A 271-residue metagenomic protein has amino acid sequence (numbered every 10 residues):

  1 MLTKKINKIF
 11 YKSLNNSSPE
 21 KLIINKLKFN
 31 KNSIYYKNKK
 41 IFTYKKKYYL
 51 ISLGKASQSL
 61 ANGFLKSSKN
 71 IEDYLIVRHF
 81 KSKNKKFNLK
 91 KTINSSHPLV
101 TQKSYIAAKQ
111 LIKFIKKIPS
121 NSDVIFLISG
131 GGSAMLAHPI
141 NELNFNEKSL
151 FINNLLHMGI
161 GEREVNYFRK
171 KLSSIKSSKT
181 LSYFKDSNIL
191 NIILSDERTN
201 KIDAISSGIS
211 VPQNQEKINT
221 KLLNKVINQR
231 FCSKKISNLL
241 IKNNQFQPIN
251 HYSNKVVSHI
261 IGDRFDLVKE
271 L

Functional and structural regions predicted by a protein language model:
M1-I128, G132-L271: N-terminal loops that bind phosphate or other acidic moieties and the adjacent beta-alpha structural core
